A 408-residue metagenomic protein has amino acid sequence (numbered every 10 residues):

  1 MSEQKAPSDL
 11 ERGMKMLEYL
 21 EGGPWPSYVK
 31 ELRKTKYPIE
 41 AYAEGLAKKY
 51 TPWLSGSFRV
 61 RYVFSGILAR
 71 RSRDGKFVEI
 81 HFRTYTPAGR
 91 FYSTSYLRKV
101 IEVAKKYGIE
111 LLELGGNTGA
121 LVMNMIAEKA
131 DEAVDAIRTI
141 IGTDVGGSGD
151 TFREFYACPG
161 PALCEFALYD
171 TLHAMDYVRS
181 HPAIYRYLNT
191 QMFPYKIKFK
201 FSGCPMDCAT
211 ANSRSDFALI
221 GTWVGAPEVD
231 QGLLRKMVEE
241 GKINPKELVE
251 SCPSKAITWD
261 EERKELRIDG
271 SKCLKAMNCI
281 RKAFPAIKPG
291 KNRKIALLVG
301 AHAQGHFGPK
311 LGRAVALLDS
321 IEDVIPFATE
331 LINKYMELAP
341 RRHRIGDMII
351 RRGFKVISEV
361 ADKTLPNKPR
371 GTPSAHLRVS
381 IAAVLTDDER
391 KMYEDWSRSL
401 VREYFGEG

Functional and structural regions predicted by a protein language model:
M1-R70, Y335, R352-V356: Acidic/polar, glycine-rich intrinsically disordered N-terminal extensions of enzymes
Y37-Y92, E154-A162, K310-A316: Short glycine-/aliphatic-rich beta-strand segments at the starts of folded cytosolic domains
Y42, I109-G116, G147-G149, L188-K196 (+3 more regions): Flexible, glycine/charged-enriched surface loops at secondary-structure junctions
Y50-P52, I80-K242, S251, K272 (+1 more regions): Small-residue-enriched alpha-helical segments and adjacent helix-cap loops that form tight helix-helix packing
K246-R267, K272-I295: Iron-sulfur cluster-binding cysteine motifs and their immediate structural context in ferredoxin-like electron-transfer
C252, T258, I321-F354, S358: Short flanking/linker segments adjacent to small metal-binding domains or redox-active Cys/His motifs
R293-I295, A301-A339: A hydrophobic, small-residue-rich beta->alpha segment in the mid-to-C-terminal subdomain of diverse proteins
V356-G408: C-terminal, charged low-complexity interaction regions
